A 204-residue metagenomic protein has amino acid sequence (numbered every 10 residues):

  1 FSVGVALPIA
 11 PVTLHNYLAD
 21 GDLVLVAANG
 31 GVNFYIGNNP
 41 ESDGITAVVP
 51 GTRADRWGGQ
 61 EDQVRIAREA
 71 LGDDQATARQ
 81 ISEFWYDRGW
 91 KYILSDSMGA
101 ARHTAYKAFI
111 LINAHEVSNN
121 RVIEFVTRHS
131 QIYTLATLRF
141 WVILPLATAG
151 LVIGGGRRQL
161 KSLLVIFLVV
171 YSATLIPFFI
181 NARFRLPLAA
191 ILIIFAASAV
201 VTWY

Functional and structural regions predicted by a protein language model:
F1, I153-K161, I193-Y204: Membrane-interface junctions at the ends of membrane-embedded or membrane-associated helices
F1, L163-V170: Central hydrophobic cores of alpha-helical transmembrane segments in multi-pass integral membrane proteins
F1-Y17: Hydrophobic alpha-helical membrane-interfacial segments at the cytosolic entry of transmembrane helices
L7, R139, V165, A173-T174 (+1 more regions): Hydrophobic/aromatic-rich transmembrane helices and adjacent perimembrane loops
A10-L14, G150-G156, F167-F184: Transmembrane-helix signature of polytopic, lipid-linked glycan biosynthesis machinery
L25-L111, H115: Membrane-proximal stem/loop segments at transmembrane-domain junctions that anchor or position
K91-L164: Membrane-interface anchor segments at the N-terminal boundary of transmembrane helices in multi-pass membrane enzymes
